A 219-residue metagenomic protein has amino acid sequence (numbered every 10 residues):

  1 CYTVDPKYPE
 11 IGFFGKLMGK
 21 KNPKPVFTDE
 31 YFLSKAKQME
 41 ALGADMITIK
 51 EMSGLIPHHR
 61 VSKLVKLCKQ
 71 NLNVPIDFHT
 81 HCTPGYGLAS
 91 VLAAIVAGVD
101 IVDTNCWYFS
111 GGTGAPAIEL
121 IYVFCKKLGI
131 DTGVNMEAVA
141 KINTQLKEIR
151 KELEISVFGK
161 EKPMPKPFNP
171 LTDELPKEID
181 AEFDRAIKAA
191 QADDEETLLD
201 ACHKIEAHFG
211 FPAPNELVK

Functional and structural regions predicted by a protein language model:
C1-K219: Catalytic cores and adjacent flexible loops of soluble metabolic enzymes that perform enolate/carbanion chemistry on
